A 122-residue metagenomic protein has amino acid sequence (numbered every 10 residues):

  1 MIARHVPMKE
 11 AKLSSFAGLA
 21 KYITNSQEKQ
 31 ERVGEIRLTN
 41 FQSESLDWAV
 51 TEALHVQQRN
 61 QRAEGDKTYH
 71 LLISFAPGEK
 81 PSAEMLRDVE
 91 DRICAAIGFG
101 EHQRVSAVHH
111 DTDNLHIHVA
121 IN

Functional and structural regions predicted by a protein language model:
M1-N122: N-terminal nicking endonuclease/strand-transfer module with a His-rich metal-binding environment and a catalytic Tyr
